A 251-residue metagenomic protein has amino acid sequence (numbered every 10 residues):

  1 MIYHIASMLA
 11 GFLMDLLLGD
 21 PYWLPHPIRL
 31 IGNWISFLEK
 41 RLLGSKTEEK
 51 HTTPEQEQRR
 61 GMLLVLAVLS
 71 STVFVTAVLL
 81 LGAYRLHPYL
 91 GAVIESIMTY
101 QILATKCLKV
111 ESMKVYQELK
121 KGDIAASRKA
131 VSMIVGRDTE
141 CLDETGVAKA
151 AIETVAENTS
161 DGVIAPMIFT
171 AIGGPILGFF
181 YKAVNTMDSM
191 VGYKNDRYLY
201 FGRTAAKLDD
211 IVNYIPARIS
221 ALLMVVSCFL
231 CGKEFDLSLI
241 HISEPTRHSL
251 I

Functional and structural regions predicted by a protein language model:
M1-G82: N-terminal transmembrane signal-anchor/hairpin module of polytopic inner-membrane proteins
A6, T53-A221, R247: "…together with the soluble PPM/PP2C metallo-phosphatase catalytic core" -> "…together with the soluble PPM/PP2C
L17-I31, A104-M113, E234-L237: Juxtamembrane/interfacial segments flanking transmembrane helices
L18-G19, I172-G173, C228, G232: Short helix-capping/hinge motifs at transmembrane helix termini and TM-loop junctions
A221-L237: Soluble C-terminal extramembrane regulatory/interaction domains of multi-pass membrane proteins
I240-I251: Single conserved hydrophobic/aromatic residue that forms the stacking wall/gate of nucleotide- or nucleobase-binding
